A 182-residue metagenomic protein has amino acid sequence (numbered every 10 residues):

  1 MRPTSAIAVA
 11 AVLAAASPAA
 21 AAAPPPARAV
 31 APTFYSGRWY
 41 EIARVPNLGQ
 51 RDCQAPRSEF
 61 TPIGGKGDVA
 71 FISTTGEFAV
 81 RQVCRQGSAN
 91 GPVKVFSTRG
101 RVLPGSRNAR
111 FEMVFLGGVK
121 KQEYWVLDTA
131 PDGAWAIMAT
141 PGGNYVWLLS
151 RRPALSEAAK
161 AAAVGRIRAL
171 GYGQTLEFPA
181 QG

Functional and structural regions predicted by a protein language model:
M1-I7: Bacterial N-terminal signal peptides that target proteins for export
A8-A16: Bacterial N-terminal signal peptides
P18-G182: A beta-rich soluble binding module of mature secreted/lumenal proteins
